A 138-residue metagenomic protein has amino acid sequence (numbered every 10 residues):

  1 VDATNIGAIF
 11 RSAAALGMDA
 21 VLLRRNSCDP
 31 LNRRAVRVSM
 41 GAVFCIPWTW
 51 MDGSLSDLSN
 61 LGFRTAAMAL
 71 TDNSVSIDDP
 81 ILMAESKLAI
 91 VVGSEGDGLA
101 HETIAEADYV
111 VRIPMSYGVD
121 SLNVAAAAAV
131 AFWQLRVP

Functional and structural regions predicted by a protein language model:
V1-N73: RNA substrate-binding interface of SAM-dependent RNA methyltransferases
S12-D19, S27-P47, H101-P138: Structured adenosyl-cofactor binding patch, chiefly the S-adenosyl-L-methionine
L55, S59, A66-A69, D78 (+3 more regions): Generic hydrophobic alpha-helical scaffold/packing signal
S59-G62, S86, A126: Generic low-complexity, intrinsically disordered sequence content enriched in small uncharged/hydrophobic residues
A67-V119: Active-site/ligand-binding-proximal alpha/beta "capping" segment
